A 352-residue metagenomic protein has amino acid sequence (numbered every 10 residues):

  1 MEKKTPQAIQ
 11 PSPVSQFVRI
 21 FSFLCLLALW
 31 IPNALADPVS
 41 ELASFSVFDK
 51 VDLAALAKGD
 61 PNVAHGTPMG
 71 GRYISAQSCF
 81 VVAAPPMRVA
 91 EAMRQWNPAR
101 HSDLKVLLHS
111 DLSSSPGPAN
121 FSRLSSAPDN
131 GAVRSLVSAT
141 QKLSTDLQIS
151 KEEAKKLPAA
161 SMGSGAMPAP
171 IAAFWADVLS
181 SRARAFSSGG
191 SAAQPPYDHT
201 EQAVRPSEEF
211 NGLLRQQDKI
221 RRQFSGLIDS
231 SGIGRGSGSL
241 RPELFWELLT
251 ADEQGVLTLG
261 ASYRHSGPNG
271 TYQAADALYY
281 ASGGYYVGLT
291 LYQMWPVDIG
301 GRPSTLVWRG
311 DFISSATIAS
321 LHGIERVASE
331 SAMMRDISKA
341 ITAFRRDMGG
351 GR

Functional and structural regions predicted by a protein language model:
M1-F17: N-terminal secretory signal peptides that target proteins for export/translocation
T5-A8, A28, T290: Ala/Thr-enriched low-complexity intrinsically disordered regions
Q16-R19, V63-A64: Short, motif-level signal for alpha-helix interfacial/capping segments enriched in acidic residues and aromatics/proline
R19-N33: Bacterial N-terminal signal peptides
D37-R88, R94, P98-R352: Terminal "cap-and-tail" regions of soluble proteins that handle hydrophobic small molecules
